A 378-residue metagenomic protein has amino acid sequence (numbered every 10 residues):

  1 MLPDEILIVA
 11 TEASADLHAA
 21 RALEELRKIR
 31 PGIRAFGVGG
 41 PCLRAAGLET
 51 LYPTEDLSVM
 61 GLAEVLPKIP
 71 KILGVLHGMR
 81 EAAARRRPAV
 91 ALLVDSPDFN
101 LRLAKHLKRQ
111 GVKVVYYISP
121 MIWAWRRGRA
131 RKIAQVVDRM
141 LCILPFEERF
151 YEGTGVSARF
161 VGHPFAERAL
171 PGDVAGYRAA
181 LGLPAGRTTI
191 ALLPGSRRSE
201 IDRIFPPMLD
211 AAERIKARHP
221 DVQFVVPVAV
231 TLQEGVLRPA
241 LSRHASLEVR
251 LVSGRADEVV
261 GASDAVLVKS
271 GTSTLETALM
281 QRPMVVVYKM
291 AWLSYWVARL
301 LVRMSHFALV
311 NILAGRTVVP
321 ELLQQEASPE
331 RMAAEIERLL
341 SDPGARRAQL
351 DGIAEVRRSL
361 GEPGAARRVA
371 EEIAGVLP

Functional and structural regions predicted by a protein language model:
M1-P378: Nucleotide-activated sugar donor-binding and catalytic core shared by glycosyltransferases and related lipid-linked
